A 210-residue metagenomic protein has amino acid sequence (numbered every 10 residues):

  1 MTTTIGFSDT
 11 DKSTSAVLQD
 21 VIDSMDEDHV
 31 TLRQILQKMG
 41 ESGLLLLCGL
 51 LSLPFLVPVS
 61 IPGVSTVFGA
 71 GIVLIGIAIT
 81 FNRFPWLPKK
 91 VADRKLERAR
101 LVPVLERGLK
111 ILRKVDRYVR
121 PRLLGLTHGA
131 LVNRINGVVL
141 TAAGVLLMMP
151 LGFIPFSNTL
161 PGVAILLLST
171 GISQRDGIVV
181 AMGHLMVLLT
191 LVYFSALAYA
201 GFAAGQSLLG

Functional and structural regions predicted by a protein language model:
M1-D20, L87-E106: Short, non-transmembrane cytosolic segments of multipass membrane proteins
T2-P58, H184-L185, Y193, A200: Cytosolic-side membrane-entry/anchor segment at the start of a transmembrane helix
L47-I72, L146-I165: Transmembrane helix boundary and interhelical junction motifs in multipass membrane proteins
V59-L96: Hydrophobic alpha-helical membrane-embedded segments
G71-A78, L160-G177: Interfacial segments of multi-pass membrane proteins
K110-P161: Alpha-helical transmembrane segments of helical membrane proteins, especially in multi-pass transport, channel
T170-T190: Interfacial loop-to-transmembrane junctions
F194-G210: Juxtamembrane boundary at the C-terminal end of a transmembrane helix
